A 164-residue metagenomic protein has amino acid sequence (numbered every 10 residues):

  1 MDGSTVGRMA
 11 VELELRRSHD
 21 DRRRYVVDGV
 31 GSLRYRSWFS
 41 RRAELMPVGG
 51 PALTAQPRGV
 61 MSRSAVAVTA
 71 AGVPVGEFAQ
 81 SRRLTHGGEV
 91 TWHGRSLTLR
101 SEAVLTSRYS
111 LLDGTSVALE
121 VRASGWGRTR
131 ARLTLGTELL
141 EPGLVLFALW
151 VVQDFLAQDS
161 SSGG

Functional and structural regions predicted by a protein language model:
M1-T85, S124-G164: N-terminal targeting and processing segments
G76-Q80, L84-S101, T106: Short, solvent-exposed interaction modules
R100, L112, T134: Residues in well-ordered beta-strands of folded domains
R100, V121-R122: Short linear motifs in exposed loops
S107-S110, R122: Beta-strand-enriched cores of mature, soluble protein domains
